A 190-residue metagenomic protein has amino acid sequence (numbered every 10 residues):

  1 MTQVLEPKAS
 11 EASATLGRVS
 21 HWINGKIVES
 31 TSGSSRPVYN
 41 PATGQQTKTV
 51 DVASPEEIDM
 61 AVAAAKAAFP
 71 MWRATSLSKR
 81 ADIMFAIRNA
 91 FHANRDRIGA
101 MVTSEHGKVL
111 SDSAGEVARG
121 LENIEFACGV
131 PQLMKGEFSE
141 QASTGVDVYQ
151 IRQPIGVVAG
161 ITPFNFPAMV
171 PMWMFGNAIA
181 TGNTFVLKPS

Functional and structural regions predicted by a protein language model:
M1-A42: Hydrophobic face of amphipathic alpha-helices that form TPR/SEL1-like repeat modules and related alpha-solenoid
H21-N24, N40, N123, N165 (+1 more regions): Asparagine-centered polar/low-complexity signal
W22, F69-W72, F164, W173: Signature tryptophan residues that serve as conserved aromatic anchors
S30, N40, V52, R152 (+1 more regions): Conserved strand-loop elements at the edges of beta-sheets that form or border functional pockets
Q45-M134, G145: Glycine-rich loop-to-alpha-helix module at the N-terminal edge of alpha/beta enzyme cores
E137-S190: Conserved small-residue-rich beta-alpha loop and adjacent elements that most often cradle the phosphate/pyrophosphate
